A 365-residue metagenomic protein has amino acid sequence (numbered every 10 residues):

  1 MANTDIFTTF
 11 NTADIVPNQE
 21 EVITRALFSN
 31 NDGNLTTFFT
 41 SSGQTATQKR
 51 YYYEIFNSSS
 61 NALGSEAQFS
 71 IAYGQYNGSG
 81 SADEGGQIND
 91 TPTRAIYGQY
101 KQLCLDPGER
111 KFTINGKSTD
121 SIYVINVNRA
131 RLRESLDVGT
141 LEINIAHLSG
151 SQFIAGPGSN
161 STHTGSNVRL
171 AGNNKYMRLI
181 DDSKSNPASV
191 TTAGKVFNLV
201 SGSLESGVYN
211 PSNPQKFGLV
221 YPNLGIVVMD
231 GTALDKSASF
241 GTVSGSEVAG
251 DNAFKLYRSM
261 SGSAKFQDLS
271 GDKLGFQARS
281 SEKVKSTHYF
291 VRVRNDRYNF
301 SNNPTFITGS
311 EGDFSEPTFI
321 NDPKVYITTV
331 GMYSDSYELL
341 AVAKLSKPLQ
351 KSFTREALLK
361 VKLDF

Functional and structural regions predicted by a protein language model:
M1-F365: Long, position-biased, composition-driven segments near the start of the mature protein
